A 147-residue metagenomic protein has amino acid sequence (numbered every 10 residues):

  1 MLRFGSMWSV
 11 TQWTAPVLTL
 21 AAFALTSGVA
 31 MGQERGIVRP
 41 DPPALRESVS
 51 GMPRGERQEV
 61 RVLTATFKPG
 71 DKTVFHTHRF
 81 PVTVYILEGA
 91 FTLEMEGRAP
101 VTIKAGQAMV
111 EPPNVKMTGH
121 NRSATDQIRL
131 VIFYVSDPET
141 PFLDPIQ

Functional and structural regions predicted by a protein language model:
L2-G5, T14-P16, A21-R61, P100-T102 (+2 more regions): A short, N-terminal "cap"/entry segment at the start of jelly-roll beta-barrel domains of the cupin/DSBH fold
R57-V62, P81, R98, P112-N114 (+1 more regions): Extracytoplasmic
Q58, G70-T83: A short beta-loop-beta micro-motif enriched in histidine and acidic residues
F67, G97-V115: Short acidic-glycine-tyrosine-enriched beta hairpin
K72-V74, T92, M109, P113-H120 (+1 more regions): Histidine-centered metal-chelating micro-motifs
T73-H78, M95, T102, H120-R122: Short histidine-centered beta-strand/loop micro-motifs that create catalytic or ligand/metal-coordination sites
F80-G97, Q107: Glycine- and acidic-residue-biased ligand/ion/polar-headgroup-sensing regions
P100, N114-E139: Ligand-binding loop in jelly-roll beta-barrel domains
